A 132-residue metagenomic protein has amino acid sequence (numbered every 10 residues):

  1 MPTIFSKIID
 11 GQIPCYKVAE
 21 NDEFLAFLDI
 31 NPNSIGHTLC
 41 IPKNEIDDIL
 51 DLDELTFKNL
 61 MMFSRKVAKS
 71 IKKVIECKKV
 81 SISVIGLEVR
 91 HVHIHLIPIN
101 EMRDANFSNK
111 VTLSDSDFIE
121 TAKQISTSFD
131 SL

Functional and structural regions predicted by a protein language model:
M1-L132: HIT superfamily nucleotide-processing domains
